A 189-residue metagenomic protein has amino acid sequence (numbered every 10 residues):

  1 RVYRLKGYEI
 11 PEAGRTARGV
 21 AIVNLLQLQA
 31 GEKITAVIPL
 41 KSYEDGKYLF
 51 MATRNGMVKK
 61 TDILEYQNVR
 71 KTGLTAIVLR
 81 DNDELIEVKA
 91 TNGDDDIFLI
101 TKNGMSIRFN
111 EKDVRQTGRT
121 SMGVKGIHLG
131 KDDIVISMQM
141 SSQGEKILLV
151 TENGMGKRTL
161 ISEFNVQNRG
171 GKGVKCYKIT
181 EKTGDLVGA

Functional and structural regions predicted by a protein language model:
R1-A189: Short, structured "edge-of-domain" segments at secondary-structure transitions
